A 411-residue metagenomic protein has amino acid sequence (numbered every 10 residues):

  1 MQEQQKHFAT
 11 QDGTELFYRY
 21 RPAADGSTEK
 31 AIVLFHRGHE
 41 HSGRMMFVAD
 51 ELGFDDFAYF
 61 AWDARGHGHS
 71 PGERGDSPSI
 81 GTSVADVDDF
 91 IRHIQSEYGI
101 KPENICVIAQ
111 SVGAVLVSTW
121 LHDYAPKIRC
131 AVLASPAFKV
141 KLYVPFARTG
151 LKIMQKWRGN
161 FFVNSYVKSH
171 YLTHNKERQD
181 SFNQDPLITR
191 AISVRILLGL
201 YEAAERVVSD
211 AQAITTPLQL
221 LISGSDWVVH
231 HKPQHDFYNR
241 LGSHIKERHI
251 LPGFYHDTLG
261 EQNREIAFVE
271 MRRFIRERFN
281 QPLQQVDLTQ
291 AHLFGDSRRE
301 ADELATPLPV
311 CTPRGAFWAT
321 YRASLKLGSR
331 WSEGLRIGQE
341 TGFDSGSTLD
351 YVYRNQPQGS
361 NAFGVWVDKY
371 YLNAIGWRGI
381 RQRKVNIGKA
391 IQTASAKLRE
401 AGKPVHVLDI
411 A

Functional and structural regions predicted by a protein language model:
M1-A23: N-terminal cap/lid segment of alpha/beta-hydrolase-fold proteins
H39-S42, G68-K101: Catalytic nucleophile-loop/oxyanion-hole region of alpha/beta-hydrolase and closely related hydrolase-like folds
A49-E73: Conserved alpha/beta-hydrolase
Q110-S193, R322-R336: Alpha/beta-hydrolase-fold enzymes
I214, L220-I222, D226: Short beta-strand/loop motif that positions the catalytic acidic residue of the alpha/beta-hydrolase fold
T216, H230-N239: Short alpha-helix in the alpha/beta-hydrolase fold that links the catalytic acid
H249-A301: Catalytic active-site module of serine/aspartate enzymes centered on a nucleophile-bearing elbow/loop
S329-K403: Class I SAM-dependent methyltransferase Rossmann-like catalytic core, especially the SAM/SAH-binding loop
